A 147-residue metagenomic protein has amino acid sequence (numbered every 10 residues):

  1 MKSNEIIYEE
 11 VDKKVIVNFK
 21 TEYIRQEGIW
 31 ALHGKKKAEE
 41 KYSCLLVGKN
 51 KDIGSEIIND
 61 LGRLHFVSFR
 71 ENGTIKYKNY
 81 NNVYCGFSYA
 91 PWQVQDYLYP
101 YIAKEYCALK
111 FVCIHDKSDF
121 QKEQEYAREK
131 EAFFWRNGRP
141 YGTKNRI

Functional and structural regions predicted by a protein language model:
M1-I147: Boundary/linker segments flanking structured domains
